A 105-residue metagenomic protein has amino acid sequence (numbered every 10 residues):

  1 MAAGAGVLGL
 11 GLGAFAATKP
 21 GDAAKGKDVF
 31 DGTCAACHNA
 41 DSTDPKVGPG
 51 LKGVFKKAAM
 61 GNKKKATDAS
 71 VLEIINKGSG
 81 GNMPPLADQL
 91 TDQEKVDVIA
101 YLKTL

Functional and structural regions predicted by a protein language model:
M1-A23, I74, Y101-L105: Post-cleavage N-terminal segment of exported redox proteins
G11-A16, T33, F55, P85: Residue-level recognition of conserved structural "scaffold" positions that shape functional pockets and channels
L12-D31, P45, T67: Electrostatic cytochrome c docking/interface patches
G26, D31-A40, V98: The canonical Cys-X-X-Cys-His
A36, P45-K46, G53-L105: Extracytoplasmic electron-transfer domains, predominantly the class I c-type cytochrome c fold
